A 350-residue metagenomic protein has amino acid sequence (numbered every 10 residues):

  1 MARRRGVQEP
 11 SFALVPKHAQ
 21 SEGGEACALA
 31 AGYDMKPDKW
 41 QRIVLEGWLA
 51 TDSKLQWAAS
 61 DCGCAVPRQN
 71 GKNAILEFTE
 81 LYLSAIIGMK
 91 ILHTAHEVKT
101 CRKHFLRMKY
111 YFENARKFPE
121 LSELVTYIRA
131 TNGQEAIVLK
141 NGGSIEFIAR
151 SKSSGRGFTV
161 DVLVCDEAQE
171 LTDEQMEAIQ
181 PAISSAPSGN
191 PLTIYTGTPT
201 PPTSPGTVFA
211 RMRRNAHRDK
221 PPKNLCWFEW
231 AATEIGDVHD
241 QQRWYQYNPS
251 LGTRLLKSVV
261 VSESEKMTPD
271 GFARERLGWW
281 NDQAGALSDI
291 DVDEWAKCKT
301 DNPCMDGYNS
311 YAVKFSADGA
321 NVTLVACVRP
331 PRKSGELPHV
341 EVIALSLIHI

Functional and structural regions predicted by a protein language model:
M1-V313: Phosphate/NTP-binding elements of NTP-utilizing enzymes
Q41, H349-I350: Adenylate-forming
L139-N141, K299, N321-I348: Nucleic-acid-processing active sites and adjacent nucleic-acid-binding tracks, predominantly divalent metal-dependent
C304-R329: Gly/Thr-rich phosphate-binding beta-strand-loop-beta motif of the actin/hexokinase/Hsp70
